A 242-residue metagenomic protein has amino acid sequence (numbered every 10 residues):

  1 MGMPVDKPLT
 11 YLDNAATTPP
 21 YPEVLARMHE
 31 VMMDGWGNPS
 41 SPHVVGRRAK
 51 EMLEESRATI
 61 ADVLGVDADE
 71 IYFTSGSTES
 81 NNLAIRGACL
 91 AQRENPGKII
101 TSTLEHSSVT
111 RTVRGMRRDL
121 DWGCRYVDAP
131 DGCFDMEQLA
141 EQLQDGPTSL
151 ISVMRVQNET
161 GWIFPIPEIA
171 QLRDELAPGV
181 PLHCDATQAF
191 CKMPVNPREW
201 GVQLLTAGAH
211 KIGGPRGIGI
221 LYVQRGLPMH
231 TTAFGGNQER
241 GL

Functional and structural regions predicted by a protein language model:
M1-L242: Pyridoxal 5′-phosphate
